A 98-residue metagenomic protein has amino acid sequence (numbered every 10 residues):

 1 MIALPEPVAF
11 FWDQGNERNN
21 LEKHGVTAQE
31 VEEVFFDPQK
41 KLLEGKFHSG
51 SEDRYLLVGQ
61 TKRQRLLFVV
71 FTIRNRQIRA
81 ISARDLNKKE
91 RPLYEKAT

Functional and structural regions predicted by a protein language model:
M1-T98: Ribonuclease/tRNase effector modules and their secretory precursors
